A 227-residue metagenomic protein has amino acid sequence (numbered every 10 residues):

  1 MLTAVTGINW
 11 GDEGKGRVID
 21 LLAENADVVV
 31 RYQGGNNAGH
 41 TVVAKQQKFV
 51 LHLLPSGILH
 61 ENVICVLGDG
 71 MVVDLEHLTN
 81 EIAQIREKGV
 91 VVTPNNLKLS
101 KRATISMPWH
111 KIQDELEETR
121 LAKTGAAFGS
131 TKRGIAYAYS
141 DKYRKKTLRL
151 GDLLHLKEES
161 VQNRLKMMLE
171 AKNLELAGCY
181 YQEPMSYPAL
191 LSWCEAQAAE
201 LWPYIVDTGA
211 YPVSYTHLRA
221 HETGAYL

Functional and structural regions predicted by a protein language model:
M1-S100, T104-S106, I112: Basic, polar low-complexity surface loops/patches
W10, R133-I135, A220: Single, functionally critical "micro-switch" positions that shape active/binding sites and transmembrane helices
L78, I82-Y215: Internal alpha/beta core interface subdomains
T216-T223: Conserved small/polar residues in nucleotide/adenosyl-binding loops
